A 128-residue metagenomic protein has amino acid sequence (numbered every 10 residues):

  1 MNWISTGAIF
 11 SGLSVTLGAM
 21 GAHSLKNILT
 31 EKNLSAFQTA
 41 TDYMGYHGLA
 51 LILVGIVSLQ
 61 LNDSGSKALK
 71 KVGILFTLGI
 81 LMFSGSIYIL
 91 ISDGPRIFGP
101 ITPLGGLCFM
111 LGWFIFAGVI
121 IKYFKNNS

Functional and structural regions predicted by a protein language model:
M1-S128: Polytopic transmembrane helical bundles with strong interfacial aromatic enrichment
